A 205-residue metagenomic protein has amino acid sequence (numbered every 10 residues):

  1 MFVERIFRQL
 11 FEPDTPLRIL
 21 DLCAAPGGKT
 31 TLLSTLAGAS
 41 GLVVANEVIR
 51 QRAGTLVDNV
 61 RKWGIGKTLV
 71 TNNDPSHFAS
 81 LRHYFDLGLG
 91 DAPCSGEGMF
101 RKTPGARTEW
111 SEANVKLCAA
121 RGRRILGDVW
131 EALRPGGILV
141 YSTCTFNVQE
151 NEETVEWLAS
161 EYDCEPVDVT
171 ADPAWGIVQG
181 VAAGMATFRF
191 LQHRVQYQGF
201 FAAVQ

Functional and structural regions predicted by a protein language model:
M1-Q205: S-adenosylmethionine
